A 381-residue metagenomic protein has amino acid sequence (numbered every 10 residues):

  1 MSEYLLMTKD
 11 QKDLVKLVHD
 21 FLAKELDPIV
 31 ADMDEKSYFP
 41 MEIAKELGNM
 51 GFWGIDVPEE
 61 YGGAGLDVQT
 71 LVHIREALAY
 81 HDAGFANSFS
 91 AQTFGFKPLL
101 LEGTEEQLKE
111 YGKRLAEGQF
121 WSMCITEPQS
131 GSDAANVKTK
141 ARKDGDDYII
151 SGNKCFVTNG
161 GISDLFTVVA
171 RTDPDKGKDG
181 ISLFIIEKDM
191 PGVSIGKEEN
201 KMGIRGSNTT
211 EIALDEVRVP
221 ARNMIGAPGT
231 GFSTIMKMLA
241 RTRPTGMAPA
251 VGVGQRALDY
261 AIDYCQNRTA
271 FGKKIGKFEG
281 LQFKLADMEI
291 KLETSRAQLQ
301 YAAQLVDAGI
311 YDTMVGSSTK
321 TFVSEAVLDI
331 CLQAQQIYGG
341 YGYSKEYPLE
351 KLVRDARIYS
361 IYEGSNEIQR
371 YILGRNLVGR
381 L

Functional and structural regions predicted by a protein language model:
M1-H81, F85, E102-Q107, E117-G118 (+3 more regions): Alpha-helical interface subdomain recognition
Y80, M123, S130, C155-G161 (+3 more regions): Glycine-rich phosphate/pyrophosphate-binding beta-alpha loops
A83-E106, G131: N-terminal glycine-rich flavin-associated loop
F89, Q129-S132, F156-N159, D173-D175 (+1 more regions): Short Gly/Pro-enriched turn/cap motifs at secondary-structure boundaries
E117-T126: A short, Trp-centered hydrophobic/proline-enriched beta-strand micro-motif
N136-K138, D189-P220: Flexible, small-/acidic-enriched active-site or ligand-binding loops
S151-I195: A short core secondary-structure module
D215-T234: Long, acidic (Asp/Glu-rich), low-complexity accessory segments flanking structured domains
